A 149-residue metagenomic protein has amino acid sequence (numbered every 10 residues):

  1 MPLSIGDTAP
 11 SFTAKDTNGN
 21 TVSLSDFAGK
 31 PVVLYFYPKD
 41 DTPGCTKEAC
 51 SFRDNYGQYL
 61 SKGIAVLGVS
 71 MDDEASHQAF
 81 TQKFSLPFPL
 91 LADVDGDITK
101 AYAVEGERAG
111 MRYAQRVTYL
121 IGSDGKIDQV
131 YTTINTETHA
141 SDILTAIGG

Functional and structural regions predicted by a protein language model:
M1-G149: Chalcogenol-based redox active-site neighborhoods
